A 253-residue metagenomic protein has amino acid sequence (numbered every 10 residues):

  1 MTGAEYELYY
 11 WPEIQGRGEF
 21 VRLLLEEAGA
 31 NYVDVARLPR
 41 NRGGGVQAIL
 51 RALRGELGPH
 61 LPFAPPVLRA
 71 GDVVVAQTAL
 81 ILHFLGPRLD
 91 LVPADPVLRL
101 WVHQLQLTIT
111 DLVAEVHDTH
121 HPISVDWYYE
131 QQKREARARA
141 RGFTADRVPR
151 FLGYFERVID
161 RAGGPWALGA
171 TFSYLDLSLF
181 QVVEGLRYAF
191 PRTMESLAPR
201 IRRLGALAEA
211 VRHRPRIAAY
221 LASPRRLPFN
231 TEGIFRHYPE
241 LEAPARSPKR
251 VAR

Functional and structural regions predicted by a protein language model:
T2-R139, A167, Y238, A245-R253: GST-like domain detector, emphasizing the conserved glutathione-binding G-site in the N-terminal thioredoxin-like
E7-Y9, M194-E195, A219: Short, contiguous strand/loop micro-motifs
V21, A76, V92-P93, V113 (+6 more regions): Generic, ordered loop/turn and secondary-structure boundary motif
V97, Q104-H213, R253: GST-like fold's C-terminal all-alpha helical module
R203-R253: Long hydrophobic alpha-helical segments typical of transmembrane helices together with their membrane-interfacial
